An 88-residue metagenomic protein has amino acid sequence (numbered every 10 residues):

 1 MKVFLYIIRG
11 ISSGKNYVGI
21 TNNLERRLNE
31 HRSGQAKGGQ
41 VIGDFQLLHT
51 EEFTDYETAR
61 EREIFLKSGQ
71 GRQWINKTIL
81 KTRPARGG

Functional and structural regions predicted by a protein language model:
M1-G38, G43, T50-F53, E57-K67 (+2 more regions): GIY-YIG nuclease catalytic motif and its immediate N-terminal context
